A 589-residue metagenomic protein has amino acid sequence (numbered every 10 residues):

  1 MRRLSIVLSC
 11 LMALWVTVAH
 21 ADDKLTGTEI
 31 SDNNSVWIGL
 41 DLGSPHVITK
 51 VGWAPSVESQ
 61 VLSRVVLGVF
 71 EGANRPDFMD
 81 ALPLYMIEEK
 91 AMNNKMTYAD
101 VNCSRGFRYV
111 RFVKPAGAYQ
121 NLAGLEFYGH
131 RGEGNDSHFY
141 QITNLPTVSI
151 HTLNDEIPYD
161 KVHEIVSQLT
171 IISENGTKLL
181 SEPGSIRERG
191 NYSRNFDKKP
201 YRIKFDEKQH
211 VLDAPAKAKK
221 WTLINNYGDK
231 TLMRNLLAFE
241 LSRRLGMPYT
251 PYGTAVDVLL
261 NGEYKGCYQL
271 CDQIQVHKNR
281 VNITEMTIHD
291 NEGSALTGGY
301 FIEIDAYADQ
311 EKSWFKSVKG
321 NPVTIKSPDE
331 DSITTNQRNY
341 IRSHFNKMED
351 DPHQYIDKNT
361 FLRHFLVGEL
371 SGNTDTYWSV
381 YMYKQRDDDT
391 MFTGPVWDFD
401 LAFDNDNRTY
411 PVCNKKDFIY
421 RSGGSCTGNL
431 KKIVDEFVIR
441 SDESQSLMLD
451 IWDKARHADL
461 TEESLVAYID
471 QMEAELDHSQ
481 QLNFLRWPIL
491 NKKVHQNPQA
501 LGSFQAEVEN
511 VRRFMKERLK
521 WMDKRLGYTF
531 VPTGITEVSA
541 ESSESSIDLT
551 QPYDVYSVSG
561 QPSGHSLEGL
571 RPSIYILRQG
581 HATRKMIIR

Functional and structural regions predicted by a protein language model:
M1-L4, R589: Positively charged n-region of N-terminal signal peptides that target proteins for export
L8-W15: Bacterial N-terminal signal peptides
D22-L82, K95-D136: Aromatic, loop-rich ligand-recognition surfaces of beta-strand-rich domains
E133-T177: N-terminal module-boundary/linker segments of secreted carbohydrate-active enzymes
P158, E182-G184, Y192, F196-D197 (+2 more regions): Middle-to-C-terminal accessory/interaction subdomains
T170-N225: Conserved oxyanion/phosphate-binding beta-strand-loop segments in alpha/beta enzyme cores
Q209-H210, N225-N226, G246-P251, E263-L366 (+1 more regions): Internal "kinase-insert"/substrate-recognition segments embedded within catalytic cores of ATP-dependent enzymes
G534-R589: C-terminal outer-membrane/trafficking sorting elements
